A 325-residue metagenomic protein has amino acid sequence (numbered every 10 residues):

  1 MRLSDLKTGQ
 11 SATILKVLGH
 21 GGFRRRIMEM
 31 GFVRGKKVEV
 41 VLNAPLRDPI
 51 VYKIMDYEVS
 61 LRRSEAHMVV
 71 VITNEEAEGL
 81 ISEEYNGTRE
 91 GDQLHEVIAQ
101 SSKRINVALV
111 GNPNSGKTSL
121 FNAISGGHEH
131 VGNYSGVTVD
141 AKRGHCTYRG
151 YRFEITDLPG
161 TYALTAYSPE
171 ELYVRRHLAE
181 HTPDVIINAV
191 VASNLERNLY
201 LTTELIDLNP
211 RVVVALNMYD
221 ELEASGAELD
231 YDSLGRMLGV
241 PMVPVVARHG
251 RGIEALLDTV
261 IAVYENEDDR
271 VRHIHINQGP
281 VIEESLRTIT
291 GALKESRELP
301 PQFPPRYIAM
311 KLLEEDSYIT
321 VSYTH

Functional and structural regions predicted by a protein language model:
G22-R26: Short alpha-helix capping/helix-loop boundary micro-motifs
V59-I81: C-terminal structural segments of small proteins and small subunits
T88-L158: Conserved G1/Walker A P-loop phosphate-binding module
D140-A141, H145-V185: Nucleotide-state-sensitive switch-loop elements of NTP-binding domains
R175-P241: Conserved C-terminal guanine-recognition region of P-loop GTPase G domains, centered on the G4
E223-V271: Canonical P-loop GTPase G-domain recognition
T324-H325: Conserved small/polar residues in nucleotide/adenosyl-binding loops
